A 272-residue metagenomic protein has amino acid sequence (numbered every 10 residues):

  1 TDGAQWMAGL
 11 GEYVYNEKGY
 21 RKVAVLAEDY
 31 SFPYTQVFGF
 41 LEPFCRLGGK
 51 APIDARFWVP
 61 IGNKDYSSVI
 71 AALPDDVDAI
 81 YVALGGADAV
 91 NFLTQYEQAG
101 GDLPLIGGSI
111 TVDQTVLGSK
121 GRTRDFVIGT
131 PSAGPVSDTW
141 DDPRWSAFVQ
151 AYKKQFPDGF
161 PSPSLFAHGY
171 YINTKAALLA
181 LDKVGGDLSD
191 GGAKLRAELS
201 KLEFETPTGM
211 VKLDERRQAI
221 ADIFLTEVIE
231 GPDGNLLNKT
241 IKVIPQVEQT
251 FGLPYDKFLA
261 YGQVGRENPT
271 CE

Functional and structural regions predicted by a protein language model:
T1-G100, T139-A147: Extracellular/periplasmic Venus flytrap/periplasmic-binding protein
A8, V90, H168-L178, A193 (+1 more regions): A structural signal for well-ordered alpha-helical segments within the folded catalytic domains of diverse enzymes
G11, Y15, L41, L93 (+5 more regions): Non-transmembrane alpha-helical segments in soluble domains of secreted/periplasmic/extracellular proteins
V25-E28, G159-H168, L188-G192, M210-D214: Surface-exposed patches in mature extracellular/periplasmic domains of secreted proteins
E28, I110, E230: Cofactor-binding loop segments of dinucleotide-utilizing enzymes, especially the Rossmann-like FAD- and NAD(P)+-binding
Y96-I172, L181-L188, N238-K239, I244-C271: Extracellular/periplasmic periplasmic-binding protein-like sensory domains
G185-E205: Polar, surface-exposed loop/tail segments that function as active-site lids or cofactor/substrate-recognition elements
S200-E272: Solvent-exposed, acidic/polar segments of extracytosolic/periplasmic ligand-binding ectodomains
